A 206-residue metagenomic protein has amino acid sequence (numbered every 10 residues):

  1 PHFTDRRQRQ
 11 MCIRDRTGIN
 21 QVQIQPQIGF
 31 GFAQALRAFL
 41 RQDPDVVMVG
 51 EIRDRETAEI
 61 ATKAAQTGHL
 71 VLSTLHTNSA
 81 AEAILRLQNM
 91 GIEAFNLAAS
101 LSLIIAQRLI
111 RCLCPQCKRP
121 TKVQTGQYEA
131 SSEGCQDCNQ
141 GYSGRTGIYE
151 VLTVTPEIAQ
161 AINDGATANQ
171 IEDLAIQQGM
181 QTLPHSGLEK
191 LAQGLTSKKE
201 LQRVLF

Functional and structural regions predicted by a protein language model:
P1-I13: Single conserved hydrophobic/aromatic residue that forms the stacking wall/gate of nucleotide- or nucleobase-binding
Q10, V47, G68, I105 (+3 more regions): Residue-level signature of catalytic and energy-coupling elements of molecular machines, predominantly ATP/GTP-dependent
R16-R53, L72, H76-T77, L85-F95 (+1 more regions): Flexible beta-alpha connector loops of hexameric P-loop NTPases
Q23, M48-V49, L72-T74, I104 (+4 more regions): Structured core elements
E51-A61: Conserved ATPase-coupling elements of RecA-like P-loop NTPase cores
T62-A65, H69: Conserved glycine-centered short motifs in functionally critical loops
T77-P156: Cys/His-rich Zn2+-binding cysteine-cluster or related metal-binding knuckle/ribbon modules and their
E129-F206: NTP-binding/hydrolysis catalytic cores, primarily Walker-type P-loop NTPases
